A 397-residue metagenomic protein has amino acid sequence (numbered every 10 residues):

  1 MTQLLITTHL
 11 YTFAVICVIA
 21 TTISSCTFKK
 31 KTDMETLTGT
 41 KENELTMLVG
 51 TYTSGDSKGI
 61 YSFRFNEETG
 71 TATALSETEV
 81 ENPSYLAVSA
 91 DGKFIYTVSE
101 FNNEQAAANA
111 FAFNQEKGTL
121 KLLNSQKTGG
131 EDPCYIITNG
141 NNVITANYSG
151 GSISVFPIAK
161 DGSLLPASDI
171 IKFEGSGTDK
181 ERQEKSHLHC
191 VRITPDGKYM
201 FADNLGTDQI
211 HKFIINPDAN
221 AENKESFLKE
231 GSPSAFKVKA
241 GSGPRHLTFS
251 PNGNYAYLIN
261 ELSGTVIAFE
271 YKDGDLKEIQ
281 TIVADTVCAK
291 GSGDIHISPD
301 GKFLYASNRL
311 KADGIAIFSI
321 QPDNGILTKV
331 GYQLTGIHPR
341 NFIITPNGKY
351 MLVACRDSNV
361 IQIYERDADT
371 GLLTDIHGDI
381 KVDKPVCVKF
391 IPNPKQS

Functional and structural regions predicted by a protein language model:
M1-K41, S397: Bacterial Sec-dependent N-terminal signal peptides
Y52-S54, E100-N102, Y148-G150, I158 (+6 more regions): Short loop/turn segments immediately following the C-termini of beta-strands
D56, V80-A90, G129-G140, E174-P195 (+4 more regions): Beta-rich, blade/repeat-based domains predominating in secreted/periplasmic proteins but also intracellular
R64-T69, F111-G118, P157-L165, I214-F227 (+3 more regions): Short loop/turn segments immediately following beta-strands, especially the blade-tip and inter-blade linker loops
T73-T78, K121-Q126, G175-E181, G231-K237 (+3 more regions): A short beta-strand motif characteristic of beta-propeller blades
A74-G140: Blade-loop segments of beta-propeller domains
T119-C190: Asp-box/WD-like beta-propeller blade repeats and closely related beta-sheet repeat scaffolds
